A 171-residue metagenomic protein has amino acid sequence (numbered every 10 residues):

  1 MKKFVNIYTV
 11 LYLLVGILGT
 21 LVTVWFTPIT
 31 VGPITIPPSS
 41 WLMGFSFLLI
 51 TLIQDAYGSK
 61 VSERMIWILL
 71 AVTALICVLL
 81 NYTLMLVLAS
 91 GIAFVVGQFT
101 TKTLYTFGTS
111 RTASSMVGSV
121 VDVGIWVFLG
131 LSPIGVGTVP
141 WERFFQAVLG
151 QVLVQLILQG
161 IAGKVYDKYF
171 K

Functional and structural regions predicted by a protein language model:
M1-A56, K60: Hydrophobic transmembrane alpha-helices
I7-T9, K60-L70, S110-A113: Cytoplasmic-side transmembrane-helix entry/capping segments in multi-pass membrane proteins
G16, L69-T73, S119: Residue-level recognition of pore/gate-forming positions within transmembrane alpha-helices of multi-pass
I17, L21, T51-L52, A74 (+3 more regions): Alpha-helical transmembrane segments of multipass membrane proteins
T23, T27, G32-I36, T73-A93: Interfacial aromatic-anchored transmembrane helix boundaries in multi-pass membrane proteins
F47, M65, G150: Pore-lining transmembrane helices
T83-K171: Membrane-embedded alpha-helical hairpins and interfacial helices in multi-pass inner-membrane proteins
